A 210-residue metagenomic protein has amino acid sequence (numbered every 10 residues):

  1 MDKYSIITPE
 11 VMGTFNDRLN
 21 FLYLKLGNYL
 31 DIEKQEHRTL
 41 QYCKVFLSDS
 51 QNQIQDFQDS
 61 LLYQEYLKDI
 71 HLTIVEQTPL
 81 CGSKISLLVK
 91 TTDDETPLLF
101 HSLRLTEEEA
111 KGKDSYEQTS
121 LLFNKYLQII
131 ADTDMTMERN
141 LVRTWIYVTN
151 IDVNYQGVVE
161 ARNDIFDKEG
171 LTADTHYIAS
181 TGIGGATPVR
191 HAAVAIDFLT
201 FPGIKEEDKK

Functional and structural regions predicted by a protein language model:
M1-K210: Short, polar/acidic, helix-capping and beta-turn segments at strand->helix junctions that line the mouths
